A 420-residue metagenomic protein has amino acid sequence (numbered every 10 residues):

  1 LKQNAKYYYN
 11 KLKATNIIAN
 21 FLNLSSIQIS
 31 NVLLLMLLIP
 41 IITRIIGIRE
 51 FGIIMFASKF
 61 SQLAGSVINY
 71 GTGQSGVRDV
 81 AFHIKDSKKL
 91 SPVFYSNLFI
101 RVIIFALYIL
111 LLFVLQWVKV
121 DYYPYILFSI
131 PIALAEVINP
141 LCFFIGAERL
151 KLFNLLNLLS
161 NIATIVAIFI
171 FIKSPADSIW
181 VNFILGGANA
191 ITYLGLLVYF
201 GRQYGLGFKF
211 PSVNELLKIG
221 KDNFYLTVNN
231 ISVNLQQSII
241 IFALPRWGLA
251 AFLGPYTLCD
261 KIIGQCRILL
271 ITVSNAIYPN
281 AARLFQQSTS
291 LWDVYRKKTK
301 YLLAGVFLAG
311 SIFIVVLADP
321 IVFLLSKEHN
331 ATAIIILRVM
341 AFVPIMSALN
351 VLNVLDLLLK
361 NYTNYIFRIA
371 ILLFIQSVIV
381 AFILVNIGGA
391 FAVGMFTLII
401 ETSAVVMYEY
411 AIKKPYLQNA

Functional and structural regions predicted by a protein language model:
K2-I17, K151-N154, S178-L185, L194-Q237 (+2 more regions): Interhelical loop/hinge segments that connect adjacent transmembrane helices in multipass membrane
T15-G73, I165, Y225-A251, S311 (+4 more regions): Signature of the first transmembrane helix
A19-N31, A57, Q62, S66-Q116 (+2 more regions): Membrane-water interface segments that mark the loop-to-transmembrane alpha-helix transition
S58-S66, V233, Y256-N275, V306-G310 (+1 more regions): Transmembrane helix-bundle signature of multi-pass secondary active exporters and lipid flippases
I68-K85, I263-T289, D356-L359: Helix-loop junctions and terminal segments of transmembrane helices in multi-pass membrane transport/translocation
L115-I132, V316-I345: Interfacial segments at transmembrane-helix termini and the short loops linking adjacent helices
I130, L155-R202, L372-Q376, A390-K414: Hydrophobic alpha-helical transmembrane segments
A133-N157, F342-I371: Membrane-interface junctions at transmembrane-helix termini in multi-pass inner-membrane proteins
